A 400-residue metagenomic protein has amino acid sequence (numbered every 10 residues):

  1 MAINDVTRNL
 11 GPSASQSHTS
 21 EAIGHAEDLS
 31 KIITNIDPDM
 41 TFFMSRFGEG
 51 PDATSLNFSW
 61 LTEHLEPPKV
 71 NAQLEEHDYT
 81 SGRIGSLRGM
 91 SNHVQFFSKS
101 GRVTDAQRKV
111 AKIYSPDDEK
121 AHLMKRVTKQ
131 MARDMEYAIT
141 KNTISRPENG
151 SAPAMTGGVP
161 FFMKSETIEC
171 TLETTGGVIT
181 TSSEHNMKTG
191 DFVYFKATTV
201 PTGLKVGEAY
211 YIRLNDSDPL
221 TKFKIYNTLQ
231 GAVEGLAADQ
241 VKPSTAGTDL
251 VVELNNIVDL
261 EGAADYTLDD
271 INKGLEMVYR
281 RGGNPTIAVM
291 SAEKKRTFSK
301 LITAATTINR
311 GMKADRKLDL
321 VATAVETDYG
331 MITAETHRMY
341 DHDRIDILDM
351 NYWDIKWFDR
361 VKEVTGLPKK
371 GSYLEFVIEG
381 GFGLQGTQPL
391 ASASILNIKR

Functional and structural regions predicted by a protein language model:
A2-P38, A152-E169, E253-D269, K273-E276 (+2 more regions): Sequence/fold signature of self-assembling virion shell proteins
G24-T104, M124-K125, P147-E148, A152-A154: Assembly/oligomerization interface modules of large self-assembling protein complexes
L61, T104, E173, T180-S182 (+9 more regions): A structural detector for beta-sheet-dominated domains
P68-T80, G190, G207, H342-I345: Glycine-centered loop/turn motifs
N71-L87, T228-S244, M312-K317: Acidic Ser/Thr/Pro-rich low-complexity disordered segments that often serve as glycosylated linkers/stalks around
R88-R108, D117-Y137, Y279-A305, T323 (+1 more regions): Internal mixed-charge
K109-V178, K205, T245-K273: Alpha-helical scaffold segments that mediate packing/assembly in large oligomeric complexes
T167-E261, K300: Small/polar beta-strand repeat architecture
